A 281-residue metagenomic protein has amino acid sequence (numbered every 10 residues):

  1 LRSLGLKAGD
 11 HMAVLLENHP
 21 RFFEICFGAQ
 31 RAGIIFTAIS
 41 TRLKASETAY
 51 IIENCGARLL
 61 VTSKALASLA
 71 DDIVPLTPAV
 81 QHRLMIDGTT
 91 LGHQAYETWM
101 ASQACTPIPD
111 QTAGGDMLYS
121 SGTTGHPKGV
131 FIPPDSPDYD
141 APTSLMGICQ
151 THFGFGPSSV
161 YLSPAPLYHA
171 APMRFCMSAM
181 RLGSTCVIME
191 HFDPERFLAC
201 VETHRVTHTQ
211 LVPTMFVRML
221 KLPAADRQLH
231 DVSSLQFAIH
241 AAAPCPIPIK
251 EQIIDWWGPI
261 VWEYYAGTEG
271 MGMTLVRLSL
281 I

Functional and structural regions predicted by a protein language model:
L1-H11: Phosphate-binding glycine-rich loop
S3-L4, F27, R31-S102, P107-D110: Structural core segment of the AMP-binding/adenylate-forming
L4, E17-P20, P166: AMP-binding (ANL) adenylation modules
H11, E17-A45, E53-L59, I73 (+4 more regions): A short helix-loop-beta submotif of the ANL/AMP-binding
M12, A29, L60, S120-T123 (+7 more regions): Conserved S/T- and glycine-rich ATP-binding loop of Class I adenylate-forming
G115-T143: Conserved AMP-binding A3 loop
D116-L118, R181, V206-L211, L222-I281: Gly/Ser/Thr-rich phosphate-binding loop
D138-V160, P164, Y168-H208, L222: Conserved AMP-binding/adenylation subdomain of ANL enzymes
